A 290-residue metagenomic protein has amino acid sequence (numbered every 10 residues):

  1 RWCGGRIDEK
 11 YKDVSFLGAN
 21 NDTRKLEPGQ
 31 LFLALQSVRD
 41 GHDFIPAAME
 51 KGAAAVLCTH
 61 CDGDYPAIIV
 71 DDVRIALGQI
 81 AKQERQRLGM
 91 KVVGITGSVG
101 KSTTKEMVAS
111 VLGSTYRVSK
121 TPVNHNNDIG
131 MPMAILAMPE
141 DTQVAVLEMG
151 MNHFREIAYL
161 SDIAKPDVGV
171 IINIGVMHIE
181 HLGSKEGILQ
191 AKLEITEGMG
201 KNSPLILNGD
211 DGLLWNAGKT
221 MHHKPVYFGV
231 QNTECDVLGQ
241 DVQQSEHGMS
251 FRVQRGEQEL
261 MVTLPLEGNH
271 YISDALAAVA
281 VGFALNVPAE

Functional and structural regions predicted by a protein language model:
R1-Q79, Q240, E267, V287: N-terminal leader/targeting and accessory segments in enzymes
W2, C58-Y65, V170-E290: Acidic, Mg2+-coordinating active-site environments of NTP-dependent enzymes
V14, R74, V99, H125 (+5 more regions): Residue-level detector of flexible, active-site-proximal loop/helix-junction positions within diverse enzyme catalytic
N21-D22, A34-L35, K120-P122, L147 (+2 more regions): Thr-Gly-centered strand-to-loop micro-motif
V38-R39, D71, S98, H125 (+5 more regions): Short, surface-exposed acidic/glycine-rich loop or hinge patches that mediate macromolecular interfaces
E50-K51, V111, D162-K165, A280-N286: Alpha-helix C-terminal capping segments
V70, T121, F228: Hydrophobic residues at beta-strand termini and immediately following loops that shape nucleotide-binding pockets
L77-G209, L213-M221, L276: Phosphate-binding loop of NTP-binding sites
